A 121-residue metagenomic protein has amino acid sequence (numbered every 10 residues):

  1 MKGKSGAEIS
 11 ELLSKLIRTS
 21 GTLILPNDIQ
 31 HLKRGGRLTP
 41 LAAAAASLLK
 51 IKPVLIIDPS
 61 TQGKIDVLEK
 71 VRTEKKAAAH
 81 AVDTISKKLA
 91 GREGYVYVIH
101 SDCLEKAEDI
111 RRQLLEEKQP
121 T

Functional and structural regions predicted by a protein language model:
M1-T121: Mixed-charge interfacial surface used for oligomerization/domain docking and macromolecular partner engagement
